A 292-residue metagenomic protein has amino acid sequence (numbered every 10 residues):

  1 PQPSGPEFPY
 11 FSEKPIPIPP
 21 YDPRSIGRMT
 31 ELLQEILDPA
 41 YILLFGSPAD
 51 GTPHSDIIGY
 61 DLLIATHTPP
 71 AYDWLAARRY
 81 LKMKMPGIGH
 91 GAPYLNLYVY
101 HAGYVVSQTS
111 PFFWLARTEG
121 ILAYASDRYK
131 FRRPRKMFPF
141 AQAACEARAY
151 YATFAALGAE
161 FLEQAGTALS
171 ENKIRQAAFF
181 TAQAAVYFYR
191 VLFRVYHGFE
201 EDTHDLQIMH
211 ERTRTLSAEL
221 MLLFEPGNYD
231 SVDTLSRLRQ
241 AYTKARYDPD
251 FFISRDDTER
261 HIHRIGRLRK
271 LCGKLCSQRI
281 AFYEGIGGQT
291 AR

Functional and structural regions predicted by a protein language model:
P1-A40, A49-S55, P69-E171, R175-A178 (+1 more regions): Catalytic core of pol beta-like nucleotidyltransferases
I58-Y60: Change "...and in nucleic-acid phosphodiester-cleaving endonucleases..." to "...and in nucleic-acid processing enzymes
L62-L63, G87: Extreme N-terminal leader/anchor segments
I64-T68: Short beta-strand-to-loop capping motifs
